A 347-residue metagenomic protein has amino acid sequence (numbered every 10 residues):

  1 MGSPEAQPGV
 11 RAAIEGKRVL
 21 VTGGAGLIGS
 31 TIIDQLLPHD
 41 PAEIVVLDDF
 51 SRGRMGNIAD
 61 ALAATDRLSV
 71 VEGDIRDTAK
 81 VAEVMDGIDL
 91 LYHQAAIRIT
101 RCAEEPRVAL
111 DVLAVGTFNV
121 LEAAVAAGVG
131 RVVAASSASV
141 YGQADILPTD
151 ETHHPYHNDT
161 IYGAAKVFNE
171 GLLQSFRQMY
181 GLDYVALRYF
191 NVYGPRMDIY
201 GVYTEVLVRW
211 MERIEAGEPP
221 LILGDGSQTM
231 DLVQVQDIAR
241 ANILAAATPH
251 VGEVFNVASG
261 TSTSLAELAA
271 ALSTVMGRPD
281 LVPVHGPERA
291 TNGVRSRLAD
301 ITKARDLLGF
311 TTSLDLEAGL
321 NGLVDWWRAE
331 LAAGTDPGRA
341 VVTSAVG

Functional and structural regions predicted by a protein language model:
M1-V192, L314, G322, E330 (+1 more regions): N-terminal Rossmann-like NAD(P)+-binding domain of SDR-like oxidoreductases, especially those catalyzing
A12, E215-G347: C-terminal substrate-binding subdomain of Rossmann-fold SDR/epimerase-dehydratase oxidoreductases
G24, F50, V202, D225-S227 (+1 more regions): Structured loop/turn residues at secondary-structure junctions
G53, R76, E104, V112-V115 (+6 more regions): Residue-level signal for the nucleotide or nucleotide-sugar donor/cofactor binding architecture
N119, M197-D198, Q228-M230: Heptad-repeat alpha-helical coiled-coil signaling segments
L147-P148, I199-V208, L272: A glycine/serine/threonine-rich, flexible loop-to-helix segment that serves as the NAD(P) cofactor-binding "lid"
F168, L172, F176, V206 (+3 more regions): Hydrophobic alpha-helix immediately C-terminal to the catalytic Tyr-X-X-X-Lys motif of short-chain
G194-R196, T291: Short beta-strand->alpha-helix junction loop in the catalytic core of nucleotide-activated group-transfer enzymes
